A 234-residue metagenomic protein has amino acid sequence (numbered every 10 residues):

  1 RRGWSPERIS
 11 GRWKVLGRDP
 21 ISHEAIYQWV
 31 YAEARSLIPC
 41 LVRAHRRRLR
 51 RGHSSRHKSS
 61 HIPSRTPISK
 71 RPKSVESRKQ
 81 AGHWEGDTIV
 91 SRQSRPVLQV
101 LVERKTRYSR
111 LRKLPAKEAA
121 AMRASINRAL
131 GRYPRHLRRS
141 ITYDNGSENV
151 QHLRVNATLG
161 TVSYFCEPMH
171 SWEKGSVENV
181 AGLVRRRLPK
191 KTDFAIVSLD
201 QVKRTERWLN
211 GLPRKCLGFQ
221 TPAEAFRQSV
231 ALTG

Functional and structural regions predicted by a protein language model:
S5-R18: DNA-recognition alpha helix
I9, I26, D87, L101 (+6 more regions): Mobile genetic element proteins and their domesticated derivatives, centered on retroelements and DNA transposons
R18-E76: Basic, flexible linker segments flanking DNA-binding modules in nucleic acid-interacting mobile-element proteins
A81-S91: Two-metal-ion RNase H-like nuclease active-site motif
V90-S94, L111-R135: Active-site beta-loop-alpha junctions of metal-dependent nucleic acid enzymes, especially the RNase H-like/DDE
Y143-G146, V150-V155, F165-L188, A195-R207: RNase H-like two-metal-ion nuclease catalytic core shared by retroviral integrases and related mobile-element nucleases
T158-L159: Short, structured coil segments at secondary-structure junctions
R187-G234: C-terminal domain-tail junction helix/linker
